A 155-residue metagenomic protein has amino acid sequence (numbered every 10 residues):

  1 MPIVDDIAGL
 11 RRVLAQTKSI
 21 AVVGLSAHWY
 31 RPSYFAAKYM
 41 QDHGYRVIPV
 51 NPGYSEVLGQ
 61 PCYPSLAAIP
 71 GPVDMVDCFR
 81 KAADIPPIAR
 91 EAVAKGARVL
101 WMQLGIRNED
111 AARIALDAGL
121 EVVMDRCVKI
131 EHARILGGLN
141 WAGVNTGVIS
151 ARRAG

Functional and structural regions predicted by a protein language model:
M1-D6, E56-P86: Glycine-rich, highly charged phosphate/nucleotide-binding loops
A21-V23: Conserved beta-strand elements of the Class I
S26-Y30, K38-V57: NAD(P)-binding Rossmann-fold cofactor-contacting core
H43-Y45, K95-R98, A118-L120: A short helix->loop->beta-strand "cap" motif at the edges of active sites that frequently abuts
V57-Q60, D74, D110-R113, E131-G137: Short, charged, surface-exposed secondary-structure boundary motifs
G71-E109: Mid-chain, well-packed structural core segment of small domains
L104-I130: Rossmann-fold NAD(P)-binding glycine/threonine-rich loop
E131-G155: A charged, well-structured terminal subsegment
